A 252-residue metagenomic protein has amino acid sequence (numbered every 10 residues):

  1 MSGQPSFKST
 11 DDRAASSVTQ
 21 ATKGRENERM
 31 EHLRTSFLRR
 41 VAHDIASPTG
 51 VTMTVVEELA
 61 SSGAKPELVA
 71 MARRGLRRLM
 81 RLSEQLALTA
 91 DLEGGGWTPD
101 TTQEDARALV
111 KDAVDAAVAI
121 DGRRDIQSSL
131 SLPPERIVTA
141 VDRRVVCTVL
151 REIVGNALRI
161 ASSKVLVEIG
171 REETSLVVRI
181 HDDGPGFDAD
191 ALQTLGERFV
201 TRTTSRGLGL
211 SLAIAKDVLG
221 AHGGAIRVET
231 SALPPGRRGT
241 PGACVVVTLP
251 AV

Functional and structural regions predicted by a protein language model:
V51-K65: Conserved C-terminal segment of the DHp
G94-P99, V138-V141: Conserved micro-motifs of the catalytic ATP-binding
D100-Q103, Q127-I137: Conserved catalytic submotifs in the C-terminal HATPase_c
K164-T174: Short beta-strand/loop element within the Bergerat-fold HATPase_c
D182: Acidic ATP/Mg2+-coordinating residue in the GHKL
F187-F199: Short conserved segment of the HATPase_c
